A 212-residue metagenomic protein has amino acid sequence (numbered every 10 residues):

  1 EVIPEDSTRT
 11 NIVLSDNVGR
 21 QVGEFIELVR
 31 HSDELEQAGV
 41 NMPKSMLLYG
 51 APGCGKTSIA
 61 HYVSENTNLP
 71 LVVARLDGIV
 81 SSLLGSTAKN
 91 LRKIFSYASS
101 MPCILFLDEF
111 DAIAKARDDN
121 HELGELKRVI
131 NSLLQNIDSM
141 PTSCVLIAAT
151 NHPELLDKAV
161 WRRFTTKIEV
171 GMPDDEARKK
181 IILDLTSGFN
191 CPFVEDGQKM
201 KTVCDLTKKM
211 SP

Functional and structural regions predicted by a protein language model:
E1-T8: Interdomain "pre-motor" coupling segment immediately N-terminal to P-loop NTPase/helicase cores
D6, F193-K209: Short conserved motifs of the RecA-like P-loop NTPase core
V13-Q198: Walker A/P-loop NTP-binding motif of AAA+ ATPase domains
